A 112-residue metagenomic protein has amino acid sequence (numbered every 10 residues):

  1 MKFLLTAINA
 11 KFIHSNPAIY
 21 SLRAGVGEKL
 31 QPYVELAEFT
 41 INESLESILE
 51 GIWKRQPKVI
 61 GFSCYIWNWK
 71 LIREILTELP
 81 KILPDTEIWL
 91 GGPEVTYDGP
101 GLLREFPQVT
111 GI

Functional and structural regions predicted by a protein language model:
M1-F3, V26-Y33: N-terminal subdomain of nucleotide-sugar transferases
M1-K11, V59: Nucleotide-activated donor-dependent transferases that construct or modify glycoconjugates
K11-F12, Y65: Short acidic-aromatic active-site loops that bind/stabilize oxyanions
F12-A18: Short N-terminal binding/cap micro-motifs at the start of the first secondary-structure element
A18, G25, Y33-I112: Glycine-rich beta-alpha loop elements in corrinoid/cobalamin-binding modules across cobalamin-dependent enzymes
